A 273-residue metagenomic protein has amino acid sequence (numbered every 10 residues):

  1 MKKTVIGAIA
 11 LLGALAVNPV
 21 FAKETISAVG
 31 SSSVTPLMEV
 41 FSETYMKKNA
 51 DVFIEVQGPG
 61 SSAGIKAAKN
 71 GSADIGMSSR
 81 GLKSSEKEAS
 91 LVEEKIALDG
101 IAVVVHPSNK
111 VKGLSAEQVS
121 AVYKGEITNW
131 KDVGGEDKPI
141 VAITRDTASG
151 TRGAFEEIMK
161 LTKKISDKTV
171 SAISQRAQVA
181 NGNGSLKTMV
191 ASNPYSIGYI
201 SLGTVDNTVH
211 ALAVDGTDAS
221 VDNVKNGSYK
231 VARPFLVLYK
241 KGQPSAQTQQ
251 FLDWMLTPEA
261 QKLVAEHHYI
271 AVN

Functional and structural regions predicted by a protein language model:
M1-F21: Gram-negative bacterial Sec-dependent N-terminal signal peptides
A22-N273: Exported/periplasmic ABC-transporter solute-binding proteins
